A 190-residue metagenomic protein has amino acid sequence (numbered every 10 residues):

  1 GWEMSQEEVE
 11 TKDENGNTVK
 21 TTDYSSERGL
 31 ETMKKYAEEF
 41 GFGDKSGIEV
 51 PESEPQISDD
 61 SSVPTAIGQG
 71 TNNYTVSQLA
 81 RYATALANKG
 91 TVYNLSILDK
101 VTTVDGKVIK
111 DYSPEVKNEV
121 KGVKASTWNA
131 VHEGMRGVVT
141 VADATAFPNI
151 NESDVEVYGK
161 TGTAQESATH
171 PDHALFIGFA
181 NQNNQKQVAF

Functional and structural regions predicted by a protein language model:
G1-A189: Beta-lactam-recognizing serine transpeptidase/beta-lactamase-like catalytic domain environment
